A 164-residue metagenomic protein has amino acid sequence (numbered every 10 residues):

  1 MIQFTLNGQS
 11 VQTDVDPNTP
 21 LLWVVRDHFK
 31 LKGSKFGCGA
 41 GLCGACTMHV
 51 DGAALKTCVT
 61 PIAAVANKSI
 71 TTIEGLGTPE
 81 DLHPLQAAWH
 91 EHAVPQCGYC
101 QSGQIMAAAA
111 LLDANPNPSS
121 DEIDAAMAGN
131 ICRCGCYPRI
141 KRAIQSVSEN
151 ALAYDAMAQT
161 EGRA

Functional and structural regions predicted by a protein language model:
M1-A164: Signature of N-terminal electron-transfer/Fe-S-associated modules in redox systems
